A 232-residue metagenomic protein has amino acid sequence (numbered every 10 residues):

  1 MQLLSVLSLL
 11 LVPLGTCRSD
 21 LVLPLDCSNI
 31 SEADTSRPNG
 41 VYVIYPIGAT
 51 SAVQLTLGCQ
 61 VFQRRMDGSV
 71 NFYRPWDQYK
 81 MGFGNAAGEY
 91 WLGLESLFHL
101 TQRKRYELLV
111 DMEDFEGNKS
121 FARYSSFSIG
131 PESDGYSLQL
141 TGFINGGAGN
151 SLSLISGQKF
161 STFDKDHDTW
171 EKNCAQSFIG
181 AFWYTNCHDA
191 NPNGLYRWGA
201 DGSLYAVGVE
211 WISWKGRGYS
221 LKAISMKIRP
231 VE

Functional and structural regions predicted by a protein language model:
M1-E232: Mature extracellular or lumenal effector domains of secreted proteins and single-pass membrane receptors/adhesion
